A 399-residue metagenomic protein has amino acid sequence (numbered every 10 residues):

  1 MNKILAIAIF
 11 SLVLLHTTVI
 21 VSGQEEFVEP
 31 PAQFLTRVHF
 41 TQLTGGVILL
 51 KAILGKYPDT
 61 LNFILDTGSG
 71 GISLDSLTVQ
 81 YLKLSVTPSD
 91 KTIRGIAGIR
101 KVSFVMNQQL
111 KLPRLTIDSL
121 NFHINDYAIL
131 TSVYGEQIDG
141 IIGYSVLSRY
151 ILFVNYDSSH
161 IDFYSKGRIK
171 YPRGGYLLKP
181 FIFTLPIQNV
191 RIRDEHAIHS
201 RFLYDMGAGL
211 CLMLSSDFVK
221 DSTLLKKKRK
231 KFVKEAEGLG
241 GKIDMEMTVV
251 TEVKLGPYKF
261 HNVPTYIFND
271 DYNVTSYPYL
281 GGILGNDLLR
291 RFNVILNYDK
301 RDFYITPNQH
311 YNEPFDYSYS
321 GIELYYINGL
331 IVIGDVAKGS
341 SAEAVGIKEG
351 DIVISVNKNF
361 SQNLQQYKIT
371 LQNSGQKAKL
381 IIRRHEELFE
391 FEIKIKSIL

Functional and structural regions predicted by a protein language model:
M1-V28: Bacterial Sec-dependent N-terminal signal peptides
I20-L399: Pepsin/retropepsin-fold aspartyl endopeptidases
